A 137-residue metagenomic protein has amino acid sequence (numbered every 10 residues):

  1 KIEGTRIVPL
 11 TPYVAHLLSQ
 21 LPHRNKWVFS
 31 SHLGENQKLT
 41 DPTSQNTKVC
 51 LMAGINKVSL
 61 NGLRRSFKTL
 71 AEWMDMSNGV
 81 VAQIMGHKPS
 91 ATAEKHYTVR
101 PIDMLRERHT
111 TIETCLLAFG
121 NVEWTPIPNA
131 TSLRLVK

Functional and structural regions predicted by a protein language model:
K1-T5, P12, S31-G34, S90-A91 (+1 more regions): C-terminal secondary-structure termini that scaffold catalytic or DNA-interacting sites
P9-N56, V136-K137: Active-site/catalytic core of tyrosine-dependent DNA strand-transfer enzymes
L10, K38, P42, L60 (+3 more regions): Hydrophobic (often cysteine-bearing) scaffold residues that line and stabilize catalytic clefts of nucleotide/cofactor
H23, L51-G54, E72-M76, G86-P89 (+2 more regions): Hydrophobic alpha-helix feature that most strongly marks membrane-spanning transmembrane helices and their immediate
V28-F29, N46, K68, Y97 (+1 more regions): Bulky hydrophobic/aromatic "packing anchor" residues in well-ordered structure
S44, L70, Q83, K95 (+1 more regions): DNA-binding alpha-helical recognition surfaces that contact promoter or target DNA
N56-M74: Short basic/aromatic active-site micro-motif
K57, M76-H96, F119-N121, T125 (+1 more regions): Short, polar N-cap/turn motifs at the start of nucleic acid-interacting alpha helices
